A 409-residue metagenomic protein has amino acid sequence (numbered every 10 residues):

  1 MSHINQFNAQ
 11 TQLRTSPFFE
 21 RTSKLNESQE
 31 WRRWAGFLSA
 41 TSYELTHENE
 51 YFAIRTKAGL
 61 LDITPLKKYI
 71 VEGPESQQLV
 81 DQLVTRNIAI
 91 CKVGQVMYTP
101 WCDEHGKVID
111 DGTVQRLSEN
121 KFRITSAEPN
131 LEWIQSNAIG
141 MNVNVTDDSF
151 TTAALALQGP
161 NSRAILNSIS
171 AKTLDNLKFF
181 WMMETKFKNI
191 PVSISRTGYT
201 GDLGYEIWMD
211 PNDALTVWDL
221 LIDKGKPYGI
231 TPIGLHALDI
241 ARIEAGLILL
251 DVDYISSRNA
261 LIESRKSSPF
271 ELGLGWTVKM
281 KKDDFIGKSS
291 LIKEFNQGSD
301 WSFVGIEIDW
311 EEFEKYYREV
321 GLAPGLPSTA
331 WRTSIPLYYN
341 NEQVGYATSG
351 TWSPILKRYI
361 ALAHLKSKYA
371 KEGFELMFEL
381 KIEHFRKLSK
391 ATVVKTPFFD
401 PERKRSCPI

Functional and structural regions predicted by a protein language model:
M1-E27, W34, S39-S42, Q115-I409: Conserved, structured C-terminal
M1-T99, K107, H236: Acidic, proline/glycine-enriched N-terminal capping motif
H47-I54, H105, N130, I134 (+1 more regions): Structured alpha-helical segments in the cores of large, soluble enzyme domains
D62, D111, E206: Acidic active-site catalytic centers that drive phospho-/nucleotidyl reactions and related ester hydrolyses
K67, V71, I109, F122-T125 (+1 more regions): Short coil/turn segments at secondary-structure boundaries
P74-V108, S162-I190: Internal amphipathic helical hairpin motif
Q82-G140: Well-ordered mid-protein domain cores that form the structural environment of catalytic cofactors
